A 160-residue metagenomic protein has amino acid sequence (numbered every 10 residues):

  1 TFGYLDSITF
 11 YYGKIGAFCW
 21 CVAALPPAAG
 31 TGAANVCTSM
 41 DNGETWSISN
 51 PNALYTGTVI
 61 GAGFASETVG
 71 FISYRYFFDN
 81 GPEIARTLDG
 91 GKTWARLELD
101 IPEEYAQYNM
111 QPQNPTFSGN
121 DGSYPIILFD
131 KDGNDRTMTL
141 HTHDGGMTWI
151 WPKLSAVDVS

Functional and structural regions predicted by a protein language model:
T1, N35-S49, A85-E98, L140-W151: Asp-box/BNR beta-propeller loop motif
F2-T9, T56-G63, Y105-T116, V159: Repeated scaffold domains used in trafficking and secretory/extracellular systems, primarily beta-propellers
K14-C19, T68-I72, G119-P125: Entry beta-strands of beta-propeller and related beta-repeat scaffolds
V22, Y76, L128-D130: Residue-level signature of beta-propeller blades and closely related beta-rich strand-turn architectures in secreted
P26-N35, D79-I84, D132-M138: Structural motif
I48-T68, I72-S73: Eukaryotic tandem repeat interaction scaffolds
S49-L54, E98-P102, K153-V157: Short loop/turn motifs that cap or connect beta-strands within the blades of beta-propeller-type repeat domains
P112-S160: Acidic, small-residue rich beta-repeat scaffolds with periodic aromatic anchors
